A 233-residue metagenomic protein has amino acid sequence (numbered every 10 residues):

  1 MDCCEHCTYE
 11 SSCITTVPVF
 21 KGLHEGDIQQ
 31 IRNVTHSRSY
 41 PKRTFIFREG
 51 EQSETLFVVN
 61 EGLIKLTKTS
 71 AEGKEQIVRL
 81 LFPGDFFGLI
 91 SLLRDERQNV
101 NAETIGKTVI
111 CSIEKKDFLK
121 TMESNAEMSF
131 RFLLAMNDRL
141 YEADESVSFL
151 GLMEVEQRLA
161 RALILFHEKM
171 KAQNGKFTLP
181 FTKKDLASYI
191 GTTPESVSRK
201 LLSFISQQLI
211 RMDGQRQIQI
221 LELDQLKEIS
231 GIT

Functional and structural regions predicted by a protein language model:
M1-P41, S91-L92: Cyclic nucleotide-binding regulatory module and flanking cytosolic helices
V19, T44-G106: Cyclic nucleotide-binding regulatory domains
G22, L56, L80, T104 (+3 more regions): Short aromatic/basic micro-patch
R79-N137, Y141: Cyclic-nucleotide recognition modules
L119-E123, E142-L152, M170-Q173: Short helix-to-loop capping/linker segments positioned immediately adjacent to catalytic or ligand/cofactor-binding
G151, V155-R158, A162, T182: N-terminal positioning helix adjacent to the helix-turn-helix/winged-helix DNA-binding module
F166-T233: Phosphate-/nucleic-acid-contacting segments
